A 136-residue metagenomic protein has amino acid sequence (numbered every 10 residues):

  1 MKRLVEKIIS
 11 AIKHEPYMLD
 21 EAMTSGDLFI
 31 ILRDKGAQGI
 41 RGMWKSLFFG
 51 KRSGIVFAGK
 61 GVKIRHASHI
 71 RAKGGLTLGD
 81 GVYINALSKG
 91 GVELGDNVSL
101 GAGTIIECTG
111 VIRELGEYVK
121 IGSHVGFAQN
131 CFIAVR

Functional and structural regions predicted by a protein language model:
M1-R136: Domain-scale signature associated with acetyltransferase and cell-envelope carbohydrate enzymes
